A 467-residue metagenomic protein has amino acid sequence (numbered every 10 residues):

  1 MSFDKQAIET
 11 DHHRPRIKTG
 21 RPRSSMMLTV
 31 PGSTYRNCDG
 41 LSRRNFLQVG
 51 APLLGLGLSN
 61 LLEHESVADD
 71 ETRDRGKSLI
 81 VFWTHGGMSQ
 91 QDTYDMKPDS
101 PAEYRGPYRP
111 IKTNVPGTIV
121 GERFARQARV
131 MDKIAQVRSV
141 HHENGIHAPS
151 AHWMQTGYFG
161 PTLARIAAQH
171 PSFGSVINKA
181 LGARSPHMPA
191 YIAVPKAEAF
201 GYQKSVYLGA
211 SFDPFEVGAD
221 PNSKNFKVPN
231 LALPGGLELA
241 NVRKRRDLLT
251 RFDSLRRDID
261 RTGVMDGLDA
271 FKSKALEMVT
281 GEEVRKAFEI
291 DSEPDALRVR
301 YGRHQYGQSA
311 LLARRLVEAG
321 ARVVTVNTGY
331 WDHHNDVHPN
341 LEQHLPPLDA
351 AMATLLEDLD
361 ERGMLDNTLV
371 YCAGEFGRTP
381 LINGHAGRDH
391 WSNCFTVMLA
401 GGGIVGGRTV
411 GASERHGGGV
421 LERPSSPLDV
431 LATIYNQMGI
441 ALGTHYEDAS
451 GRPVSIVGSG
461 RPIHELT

Functional and structural regions predicted by a protein language model:
S2-T10, P15-T467: Ligand-binding pockets and gating/stacking loops
